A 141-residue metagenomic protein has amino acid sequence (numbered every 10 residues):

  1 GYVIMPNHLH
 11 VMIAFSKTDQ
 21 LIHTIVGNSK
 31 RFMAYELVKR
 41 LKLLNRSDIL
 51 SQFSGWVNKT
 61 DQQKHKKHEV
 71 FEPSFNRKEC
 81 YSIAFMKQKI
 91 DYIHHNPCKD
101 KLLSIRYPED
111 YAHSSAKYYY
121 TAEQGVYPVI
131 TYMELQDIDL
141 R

Functional and structural regions predicted by a protein language model:
G1-R141: Short catalytic/metal-binding and nucleic-acid-binding patches
